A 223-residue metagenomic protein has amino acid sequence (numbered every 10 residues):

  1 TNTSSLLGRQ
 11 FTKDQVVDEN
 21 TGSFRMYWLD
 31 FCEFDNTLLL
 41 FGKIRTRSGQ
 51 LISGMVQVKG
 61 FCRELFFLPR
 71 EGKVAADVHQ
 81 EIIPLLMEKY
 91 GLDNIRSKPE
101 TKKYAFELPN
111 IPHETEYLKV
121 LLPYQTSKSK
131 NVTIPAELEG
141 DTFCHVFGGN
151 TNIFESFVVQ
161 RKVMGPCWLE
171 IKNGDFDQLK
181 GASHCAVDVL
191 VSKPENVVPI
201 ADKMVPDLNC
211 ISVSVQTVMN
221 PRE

Functional and structural regions predicted by a protein language model:
T1-E223: The two-metal-ion catalytic cores of nucleic-acid processing enzymes
